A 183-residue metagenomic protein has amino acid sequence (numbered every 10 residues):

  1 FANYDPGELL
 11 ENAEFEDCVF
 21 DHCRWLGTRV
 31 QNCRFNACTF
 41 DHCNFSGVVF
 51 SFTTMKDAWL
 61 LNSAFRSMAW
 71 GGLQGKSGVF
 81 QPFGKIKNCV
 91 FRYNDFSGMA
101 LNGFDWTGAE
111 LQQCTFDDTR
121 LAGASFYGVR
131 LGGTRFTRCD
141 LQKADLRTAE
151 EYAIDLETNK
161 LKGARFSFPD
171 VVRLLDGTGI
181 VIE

Functional and structural regions predicted by a protein language model:
F1-E183: Tandem repeat scaffolds
